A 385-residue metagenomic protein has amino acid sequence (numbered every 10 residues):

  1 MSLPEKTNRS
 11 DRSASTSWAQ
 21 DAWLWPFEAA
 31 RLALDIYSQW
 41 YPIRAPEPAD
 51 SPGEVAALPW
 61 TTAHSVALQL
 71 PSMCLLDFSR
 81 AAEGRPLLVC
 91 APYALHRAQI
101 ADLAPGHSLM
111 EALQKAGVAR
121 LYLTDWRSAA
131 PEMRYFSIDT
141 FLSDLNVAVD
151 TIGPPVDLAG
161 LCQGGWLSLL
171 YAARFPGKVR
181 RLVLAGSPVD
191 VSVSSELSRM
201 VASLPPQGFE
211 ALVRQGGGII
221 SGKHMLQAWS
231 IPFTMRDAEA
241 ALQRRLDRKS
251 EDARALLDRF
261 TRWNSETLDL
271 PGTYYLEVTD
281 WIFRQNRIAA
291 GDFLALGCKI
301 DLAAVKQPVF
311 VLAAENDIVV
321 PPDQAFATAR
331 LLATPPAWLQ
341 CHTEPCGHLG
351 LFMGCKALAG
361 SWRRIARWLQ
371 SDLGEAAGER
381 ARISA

Functional and structural regions predicted by a protein language model:
M1-S38, G153-P154, L167-T273: Alpha/beta-hydrolase-fold enzymes
P52-A130: Short, surface-exposed "cap/lid" segments of acyl-processing enzymes
M133-T151: Alpha/beta-hydrolase active-site loop
A159-S168: Gly/Ala-rich beta-loop-alpha elbow adjacent to hydrolase catalytic centers
V305, V311-A313, D317: Short beta-strand/loop motif that positions the catalytic acidic residue of the alpha/beta-hydrolase fold
I318-Q324: Conserved alpha/beta-hydrolase "acid-adjacent" motif
A329-L349: Catalytic histidine neighborhood in serine/cysteine hydrolases with alpha/beta-hydrolase-type architecture
P345-G360: Catalytic histidine-centered segment of alpha/beta-hydrolase-like enzymes
